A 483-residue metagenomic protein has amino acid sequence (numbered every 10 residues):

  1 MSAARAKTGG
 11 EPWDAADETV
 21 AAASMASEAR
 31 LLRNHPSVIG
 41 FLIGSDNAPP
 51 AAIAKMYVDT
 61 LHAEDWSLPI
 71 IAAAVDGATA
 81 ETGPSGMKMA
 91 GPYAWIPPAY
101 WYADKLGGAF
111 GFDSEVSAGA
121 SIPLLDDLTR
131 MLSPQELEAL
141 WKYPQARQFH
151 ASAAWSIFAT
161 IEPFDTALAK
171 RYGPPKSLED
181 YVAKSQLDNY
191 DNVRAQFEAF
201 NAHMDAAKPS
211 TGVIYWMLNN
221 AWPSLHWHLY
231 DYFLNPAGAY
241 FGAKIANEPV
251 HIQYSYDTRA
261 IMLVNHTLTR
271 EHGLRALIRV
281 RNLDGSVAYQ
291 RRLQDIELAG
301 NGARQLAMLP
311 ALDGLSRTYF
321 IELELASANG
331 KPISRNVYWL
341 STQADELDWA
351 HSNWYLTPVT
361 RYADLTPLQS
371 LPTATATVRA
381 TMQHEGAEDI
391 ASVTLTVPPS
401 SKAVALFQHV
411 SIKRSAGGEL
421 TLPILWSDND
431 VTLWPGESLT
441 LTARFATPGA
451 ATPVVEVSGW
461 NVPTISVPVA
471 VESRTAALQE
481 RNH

Functional and structural regions predicted by a protein language model:
M1-D76, E81: Active-site mouth of glycoside hydrolases
F41, A99-H272, A288-Q290: Substrate-binding clefts and catalytic carboxylate motifs of secreted carbohydrate-active enzymes
P236-V264, A344-I390: Low-complexity, acidic Ser/Thr/Pro/Gly-rich terminal tails and inter-domain linkers that flank the onset of structured
M262-L268, H384, L395-K402: Asparagine-centered strand-capping/turn motif at beta-strand->loop junctions
T267-G285, S400-E419, G459-W460: Short acidic, flexible loop segments centered on an aromatic residue
L274-S316, T421-T447: Intrinsically disordered, low-complexity Pro/Gly/Ser/Thr-rich segments with frequent PxxP/GP/PP motifs and embedded
R281, I333-T360, L406-L439: Intrinsically disordered, low-complexity Ser/Thr/Gly-rich stretches
L309-L365, L422, R444-H483: Terminal connector regions
